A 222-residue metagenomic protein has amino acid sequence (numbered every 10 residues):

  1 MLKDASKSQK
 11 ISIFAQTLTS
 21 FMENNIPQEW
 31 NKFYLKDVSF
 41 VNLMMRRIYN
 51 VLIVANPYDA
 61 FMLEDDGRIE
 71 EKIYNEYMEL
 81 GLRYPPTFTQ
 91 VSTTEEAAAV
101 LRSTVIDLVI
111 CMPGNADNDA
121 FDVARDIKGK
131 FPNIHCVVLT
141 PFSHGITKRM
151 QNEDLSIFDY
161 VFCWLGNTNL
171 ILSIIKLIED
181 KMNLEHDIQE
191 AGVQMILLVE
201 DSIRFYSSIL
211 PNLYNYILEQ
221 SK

Functional and structural regions predicted by a protein language model:
M1-T89, E153-Y160, W164-K222: Non-catalytic signal-transmission and effector/linker regions of two-component phosphorelay proteins
E29, F33, F61-Y74, Y84-P85 (+4 more regions): Conserved phosphotransfer microenvironments
